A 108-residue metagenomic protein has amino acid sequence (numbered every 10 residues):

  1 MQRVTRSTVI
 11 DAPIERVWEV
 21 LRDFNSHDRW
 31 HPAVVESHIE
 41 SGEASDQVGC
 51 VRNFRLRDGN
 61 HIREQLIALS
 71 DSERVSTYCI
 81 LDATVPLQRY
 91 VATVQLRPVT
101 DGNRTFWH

Functional and structural regions predicted by a protein language model:
M1-A44: Hydrophobic ligand-binding cavity/cleft-lining segments
Q2, C50, S76, N103-T105: Short beta-strand micro-motifs in enzyme catalytic cores
R6-T8, I62-A68, V91-P98: Hydrophobic/aromatic beta-strand elements that line small-molecule binding cavities or substrate pockets in beta-rich
I10, R57, T100-G102: A generic beta-sheet turn/junction motif
I14-E15, A68-E73, L96-F106: A short, structured loop/turn motif at beta-sheet edges
S26-R29, H38-P86: Glycine-rich portal/gate segments that line the openings of hydrophobic small-molecule binding cavities
C79-H108: Beta-strand/loop substructures that line and gate deep hydrophobic ligand-binding cavities in soluble
